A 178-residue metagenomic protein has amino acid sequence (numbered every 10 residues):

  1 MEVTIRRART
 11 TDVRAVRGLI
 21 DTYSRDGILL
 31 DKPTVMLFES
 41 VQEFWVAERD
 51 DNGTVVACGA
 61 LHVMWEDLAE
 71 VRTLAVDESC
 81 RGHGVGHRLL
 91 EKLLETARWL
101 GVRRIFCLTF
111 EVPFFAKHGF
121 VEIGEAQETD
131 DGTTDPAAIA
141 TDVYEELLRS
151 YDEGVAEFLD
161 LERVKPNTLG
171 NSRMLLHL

Functional and structural regions predicted by a protein language model:
M1-D31, E48-R49, T54, S150 (+1 more regions): Short amphipathic alpha-helix that is part of the acyltransferase structural core
D12, D67, F110-E111: A generic "binding-loop/recognition-motif" signal
D31-W45, R49-D50, A57-V76: A conserved beta-strand-loop-helix scaffold within acyl/acetyltransferase catalytic domains
T54, D77-R88, L100, K117: Conserved glycine-rich acetyl-CoA-binding loop
G82-E95, C107: Conserved acetyl-CoA-binding loop-helix of GNAT-fold acetyltransferases
R98-W99, F106, F110-L178: Terminal substrate-recognition subdomain of acyl/acetyltransferases
